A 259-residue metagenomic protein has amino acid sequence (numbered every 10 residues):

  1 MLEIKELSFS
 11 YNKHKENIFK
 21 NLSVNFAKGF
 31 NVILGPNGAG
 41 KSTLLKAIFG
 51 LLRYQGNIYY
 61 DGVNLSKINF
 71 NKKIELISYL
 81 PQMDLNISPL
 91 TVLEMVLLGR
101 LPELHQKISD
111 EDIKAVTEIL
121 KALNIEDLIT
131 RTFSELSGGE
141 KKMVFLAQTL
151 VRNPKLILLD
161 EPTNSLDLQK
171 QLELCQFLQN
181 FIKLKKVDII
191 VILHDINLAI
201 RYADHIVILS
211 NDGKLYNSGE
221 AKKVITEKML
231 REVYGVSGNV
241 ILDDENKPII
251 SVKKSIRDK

Functional and structural regions predicted by a protein language model:
M1-I4, S8-L22, A27, K67-N69 (+1 more regions): A short, flexible loop at the N-terminus of ABC-type nucleotide-binding domains that lies
F49: Helix-to-loop junction immediately C-terminal to a conserved catalytic motif
Y54-L65: Conserved ABC transporter NBD signature motif
D110-L128, F145, N153: Conserved ABC ATPase "signature" region
T132-L136, E140: Conserved ABC ATPase signature
I157-E161: Catalytic Walker B motif of ABC-type/P-loop ATPase nucleotide-binding domains
K223, E227, R231-K259: ABC ATPase nucleotide-binding domains
